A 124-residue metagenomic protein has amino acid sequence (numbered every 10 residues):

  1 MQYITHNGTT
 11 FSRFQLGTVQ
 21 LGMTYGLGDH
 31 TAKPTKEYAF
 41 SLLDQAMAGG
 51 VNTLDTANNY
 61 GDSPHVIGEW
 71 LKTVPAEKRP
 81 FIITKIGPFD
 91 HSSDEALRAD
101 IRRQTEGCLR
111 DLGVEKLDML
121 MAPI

Functional and structural regions predicted by a protein language model:
M1-P80: N-terminal binding-site loop/beta-alpha segment at the start of enzyme catalytic domains that lines or forms
G26, E77-I83, R103-D111: Short, Lys/Arg-enriched charge-dense amphipathic segments
G26, H30, P88-S93: Short coil/turn segments at secondary-structure junctions
L43-V51, I86-G87, D111-L117: Short C-terminal domain-edge/linker segments immediately following a structured domain
A57-H65, F89-R98: Acidic-and-aromatic substrate-binding clefts and catalytic sites of carbohydrate-active enzymes
V66-W70, K85, D100-G107: Generic beta-strand or strand-like secondary-structure segments
K78-S92, L120-P123: A short, structured active-site edge motif that brings together acidic residues
S93-I124: Glycine/proline-rich, positively charged, aromatic-decorated active-site loop/lid region on the catalytic face
